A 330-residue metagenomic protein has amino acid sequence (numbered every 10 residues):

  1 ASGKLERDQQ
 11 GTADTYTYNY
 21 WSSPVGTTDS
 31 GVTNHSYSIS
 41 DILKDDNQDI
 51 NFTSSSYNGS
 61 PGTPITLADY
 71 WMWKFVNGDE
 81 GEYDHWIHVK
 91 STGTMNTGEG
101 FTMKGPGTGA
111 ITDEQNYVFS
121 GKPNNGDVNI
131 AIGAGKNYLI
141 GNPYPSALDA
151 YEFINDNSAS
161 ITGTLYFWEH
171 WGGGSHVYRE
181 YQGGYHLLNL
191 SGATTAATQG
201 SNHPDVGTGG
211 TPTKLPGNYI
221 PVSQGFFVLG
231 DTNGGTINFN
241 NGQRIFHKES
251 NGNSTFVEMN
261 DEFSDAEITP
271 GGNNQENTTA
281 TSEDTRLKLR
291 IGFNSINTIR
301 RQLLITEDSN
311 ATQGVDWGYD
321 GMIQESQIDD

Functional and structural regions predicted by a protein language model:
A1, I39-G59, Y181, Y185-P204: Charged, glycine/proline-rich intrinsically disordered loops and linkers
A1-A13, Y117-G126: Extracellular beta-helix/beta-solenoid repeat scaffolds
G3-G59: Internal, well-ordered alpha/beta segment that forms a basic, Gly-enriched binding/recognition surface
G3-R7, I42-L43, Y70-V76, L165 (+2 more regions): Generic hydrophobic, helix-prone segments enriched in Leu/Val/Ile
T17-S22, F101-M103, L139-I140: Short hydrophobic-aromatic micro-motifs
Y37-I39, K44-I130: Active-site periphery "cap/insert" segments of enzyme catalytic domains
H88-N96, M103-D330: Compositionally biased Ser/Thr/Gly- and acidic/asparagine-rich, proline-interspersed low-complexity stretches
